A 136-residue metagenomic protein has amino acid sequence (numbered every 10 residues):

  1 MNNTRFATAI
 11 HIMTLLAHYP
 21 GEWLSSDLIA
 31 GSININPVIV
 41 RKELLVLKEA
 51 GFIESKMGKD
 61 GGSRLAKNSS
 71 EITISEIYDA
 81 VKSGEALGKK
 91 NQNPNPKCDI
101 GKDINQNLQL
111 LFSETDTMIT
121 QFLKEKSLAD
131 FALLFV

Functional and structural regions predicted by a protein language model:
M1-I12: Short alpha-helical segments that sit at the start of domains
A17-G21, K67-N68: Short helix-capping/hinge SLiMs at alpha-helix to coil transitions
L24-N34: A short alpha-helical element within helix-turn-helix/winged-helix DNA-binding domains across DNA-binding proteins
V38: Key DNA-contact positions within bacterial/archaeal DNA-binding proteins
E43-K48: Basic amphipathic alpha-helical segments that dock to polyanions
A50-A66: Beta-hairpin "wing" of winged helix-turn-helix
S69-P94: Conserved segment of winged-helix/HTH DNA-binding domains
N91-V136: C-terminal regulatory/oligomerization modules of transcriptional regulators
